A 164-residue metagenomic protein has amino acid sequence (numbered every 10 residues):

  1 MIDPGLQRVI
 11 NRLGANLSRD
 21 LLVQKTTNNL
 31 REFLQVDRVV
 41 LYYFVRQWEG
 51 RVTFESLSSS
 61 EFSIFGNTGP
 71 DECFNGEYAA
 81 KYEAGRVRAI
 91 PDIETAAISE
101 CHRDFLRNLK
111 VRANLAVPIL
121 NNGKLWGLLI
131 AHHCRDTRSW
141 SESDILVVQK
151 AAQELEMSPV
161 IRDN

Functional and structural regions predicted by a protein language model:
M1-L21, E32, I161-N164: Signal-transmission linkers at sensory-effector interfaces
T27-R31, D37-V45, E49-R51: Short, hydrophobic-rich beta-strand element in sensory/regulatory alpha-beta domains
W48-F65, W126: Amphipathic coiled-coil signal-relay and dimerization helices
S60-A97, C101-R107: Regulatory sensory and allosteric helical modules in signal-transduction proteins and certain transcription factors
R103, A116, L128: Short hydrophobic/aromatic beta-strand element in the GNAT-like acyltransferase core that lines or flanks the acyl-donor
R112-L120: Short hydrophobic beta-strand micro-motif common in sensory/regulatory domains
I119-C134, S158: Sensory-domain boundary capping and coupling elements
H133-Q149, P159-D163: Regulatory loop-to-helix N-cap segments in sensory/regulatory domains that couple ligand/signal detection
